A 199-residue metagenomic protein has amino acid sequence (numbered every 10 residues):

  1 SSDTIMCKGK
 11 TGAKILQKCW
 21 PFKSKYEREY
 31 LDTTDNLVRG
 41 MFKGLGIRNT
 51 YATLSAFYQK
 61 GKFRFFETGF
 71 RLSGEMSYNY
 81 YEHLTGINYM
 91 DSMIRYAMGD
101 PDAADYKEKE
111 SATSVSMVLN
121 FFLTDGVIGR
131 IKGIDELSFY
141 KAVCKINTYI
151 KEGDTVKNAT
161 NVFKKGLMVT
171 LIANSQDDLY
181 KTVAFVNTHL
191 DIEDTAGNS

Functional and structural regions predicted by a protein language model:
S1-I47, Y51, Y58, G69-A97 (+1 more regions): ATP-dependent carboxylate/phosphate-activation module, predominantly the ATP-grasp catalytic core and closely related
R48-K60, D105, S199: A short glycine-rich, hydrophobically flanked beta-strand micro-motif that places a catalytic Asp/Glu for divalent metal
S55, Q59, T85, E110-S111 (+1 more regions): Flexible domain-boundary/linker segments
R64-E67: Protein kinase-like catalytic core scaffold
I94-S199: Peripheral (often C-terminal) accessory segments that flank ATP-dependent C-N-forming ligase machineries
